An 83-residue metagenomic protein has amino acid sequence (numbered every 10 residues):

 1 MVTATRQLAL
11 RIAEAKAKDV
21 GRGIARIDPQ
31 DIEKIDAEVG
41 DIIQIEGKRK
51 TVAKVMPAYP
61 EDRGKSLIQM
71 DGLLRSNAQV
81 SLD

Functional and structural regions predicted by a protein language model:
M1-D83: Beta-strand/loop-dominated core regions that host nucleotide or nucleotide-derived cofactor-binding catalytic loops
